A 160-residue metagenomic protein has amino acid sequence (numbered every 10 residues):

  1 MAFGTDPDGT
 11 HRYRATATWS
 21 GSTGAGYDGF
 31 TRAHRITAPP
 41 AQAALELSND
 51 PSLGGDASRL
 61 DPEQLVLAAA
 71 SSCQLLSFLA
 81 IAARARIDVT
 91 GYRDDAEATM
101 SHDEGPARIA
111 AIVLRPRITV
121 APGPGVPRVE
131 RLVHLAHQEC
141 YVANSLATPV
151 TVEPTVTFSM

Functional and structural regions predicted by a protein language model:
M1-A68, L76-M160: Extended beta-strand/beta-hairpin segments
